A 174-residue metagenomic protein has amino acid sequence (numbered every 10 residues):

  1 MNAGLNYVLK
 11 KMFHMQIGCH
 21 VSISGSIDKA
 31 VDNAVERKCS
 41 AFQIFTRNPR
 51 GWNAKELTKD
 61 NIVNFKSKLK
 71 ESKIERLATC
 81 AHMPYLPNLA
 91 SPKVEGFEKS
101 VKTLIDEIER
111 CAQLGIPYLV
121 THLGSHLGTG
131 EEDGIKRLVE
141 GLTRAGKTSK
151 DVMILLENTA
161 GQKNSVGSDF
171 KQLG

Functional and structural regions predicted by a protein language model:
Y7-A81, P87-D106: N-terminal pre-domain/capping segments
H20, H82, H122, H126: Histidine-centered active-site/metal-ligand motif
L89-G174: Active-site acidic/histidine proton-transfer and metal-coordination neighborhood in alpha/beta enzyme cores
